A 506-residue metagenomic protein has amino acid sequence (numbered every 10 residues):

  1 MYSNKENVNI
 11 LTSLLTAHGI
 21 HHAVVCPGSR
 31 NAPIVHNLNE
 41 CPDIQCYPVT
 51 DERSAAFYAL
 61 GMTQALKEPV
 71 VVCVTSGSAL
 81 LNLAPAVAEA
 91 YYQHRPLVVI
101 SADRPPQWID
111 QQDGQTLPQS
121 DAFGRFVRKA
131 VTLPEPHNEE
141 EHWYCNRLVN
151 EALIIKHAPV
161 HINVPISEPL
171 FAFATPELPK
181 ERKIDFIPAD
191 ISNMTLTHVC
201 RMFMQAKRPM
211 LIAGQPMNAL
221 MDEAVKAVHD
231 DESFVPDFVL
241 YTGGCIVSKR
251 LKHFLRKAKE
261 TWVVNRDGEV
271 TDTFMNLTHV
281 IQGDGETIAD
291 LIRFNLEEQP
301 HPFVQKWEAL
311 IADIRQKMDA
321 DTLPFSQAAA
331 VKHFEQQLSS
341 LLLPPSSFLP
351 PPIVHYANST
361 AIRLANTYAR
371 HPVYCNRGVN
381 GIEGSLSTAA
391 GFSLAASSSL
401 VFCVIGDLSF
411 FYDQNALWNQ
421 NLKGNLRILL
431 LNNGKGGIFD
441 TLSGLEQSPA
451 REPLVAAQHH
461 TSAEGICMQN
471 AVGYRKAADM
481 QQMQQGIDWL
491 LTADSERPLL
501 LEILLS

Functional and structural regions predicted by a protein language model:
M1-Y2, L255-P344, F348-T360, S462-I466 (+1 more regions): Phosphate/pyrophosphate-binding active-site segments
V8-L11, T16, C26-R30, I34-N39 (+1 more regions): Active-site diphosphate/adenylate-binding microenvironment
I10-I20, M62-K67, A152-H157, T195-P209 (+3 more regions): Glycine-rich phosphate/diphosphate-binding loops that line cofactor/substrate pockets in enzymes
P33-P106, F238, V247, I362-G436: Thiamine diphosphate
A90, S101-V149, N218-L310, Q420 (+3 more regions): Glycine-rich, acidic loop regions that bind phosphate or pyrophosphate groups
I100, Q107-S120, T367-S506: Thiamine diphosphate
N146-Q205: Conformationally flexible catalytic loops at phosphate/diphosphate-handling active centers
Q205, I212-W262, V270, R370-S398 (+2 more regions): Glycine-rich, anion-gripping cofactor-binding loops and their flanking helix/strand elements in enzyme active sites
